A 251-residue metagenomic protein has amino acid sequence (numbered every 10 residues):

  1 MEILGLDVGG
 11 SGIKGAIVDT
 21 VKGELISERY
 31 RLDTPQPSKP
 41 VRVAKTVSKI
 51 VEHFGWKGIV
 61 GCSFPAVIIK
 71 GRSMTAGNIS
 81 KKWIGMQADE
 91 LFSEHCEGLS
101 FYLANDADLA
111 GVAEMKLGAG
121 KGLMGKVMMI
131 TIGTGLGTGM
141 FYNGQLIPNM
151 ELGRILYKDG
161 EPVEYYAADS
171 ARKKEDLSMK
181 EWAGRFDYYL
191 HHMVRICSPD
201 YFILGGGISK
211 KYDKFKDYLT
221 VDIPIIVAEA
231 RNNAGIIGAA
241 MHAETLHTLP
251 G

Functional and structural regions predicted by a protein language model:
E2-L4, A16-T20, S27-E28, P37-V41 (+7 more regions): Glycine/GP-enriched mid-protein hinge/lid loop-to-helix segment characteristic of carbohydrate kinases
D7: Conserved catalytic-loop position in the HRD/HxD motif
G10, K22, L109: Short, glycine/acidic-enriched loop or turn micro-motifs at the edges of active sites
S11, S209: Conserved Rossmann-like nucleotide-cofactor binding loop
G12, E24-L25, S73, L146: Hydrophobic "anchor" residues
E28, P35-E52, W56-V60, V67-M124 (+2 more regions): Glycine-rich phosphate-binding loop and adjoining helix at the ATP-binding site of ATP-dependent phosphoryl-transfer
V60-A66, I132-T134, Y201-I208, A228-E229: Glycine-rich beta-strand-to-loop/alpha-helix junction loops that act as flexible
